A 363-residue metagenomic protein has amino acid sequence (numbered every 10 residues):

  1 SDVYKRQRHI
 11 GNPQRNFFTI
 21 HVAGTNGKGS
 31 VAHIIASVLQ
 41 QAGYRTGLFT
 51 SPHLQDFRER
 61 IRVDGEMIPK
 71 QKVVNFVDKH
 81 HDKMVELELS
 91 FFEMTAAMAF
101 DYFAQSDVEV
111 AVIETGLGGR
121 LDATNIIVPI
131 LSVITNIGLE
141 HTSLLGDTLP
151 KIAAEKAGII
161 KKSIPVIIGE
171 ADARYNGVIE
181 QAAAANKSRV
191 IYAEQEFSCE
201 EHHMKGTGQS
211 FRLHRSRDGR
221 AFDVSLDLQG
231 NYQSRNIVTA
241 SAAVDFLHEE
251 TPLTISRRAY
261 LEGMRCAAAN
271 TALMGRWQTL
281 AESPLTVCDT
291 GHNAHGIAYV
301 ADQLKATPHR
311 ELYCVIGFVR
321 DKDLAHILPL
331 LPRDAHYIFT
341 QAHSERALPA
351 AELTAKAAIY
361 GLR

Functional and structural regions predicted by a protein language model:
D2-Y4: Short, small-residue-biased leader/transition segments that mark boundaries at the very start of proteins
R8, N12-R15, Q41-I127, L139 (+2 more regions): ATP-dependent carboxylate-amine ligase catalytic core
N16, V110-T115, D122-V133, I137-H141 (+2 more regions): Nucleotide phosphate-binding/pyrophosphate-handling subdomain across enzymes that bind or process nucleotide phosphates
I20-V22: Hydrophobic anchor at the beta1->P-loop junction of P-loop NTPases
S30-I34: Hydrophobic positions on the alpha1 helix immediately C-terminal to the Walker A/P-loop
F49, G169-E170, A184-M204, L226-N231 (+4 more regions): Beta-strand->loop->alpha-helix junctions that form or flank phosphate-binding loops in nucleotide-handling enzymes
P52, M98-L144, N176-A221: Extended acidic/charged loop-beta regions that coordinate divalent cations and stabilize anionic phosphate/carboxylate
D172-Q181, A185-I191, L285-C288, A294 (+1 more regions): C-terminal helical cap/extension that packs against the catalytic core of soluble nucleotide-cofactor enzymes
